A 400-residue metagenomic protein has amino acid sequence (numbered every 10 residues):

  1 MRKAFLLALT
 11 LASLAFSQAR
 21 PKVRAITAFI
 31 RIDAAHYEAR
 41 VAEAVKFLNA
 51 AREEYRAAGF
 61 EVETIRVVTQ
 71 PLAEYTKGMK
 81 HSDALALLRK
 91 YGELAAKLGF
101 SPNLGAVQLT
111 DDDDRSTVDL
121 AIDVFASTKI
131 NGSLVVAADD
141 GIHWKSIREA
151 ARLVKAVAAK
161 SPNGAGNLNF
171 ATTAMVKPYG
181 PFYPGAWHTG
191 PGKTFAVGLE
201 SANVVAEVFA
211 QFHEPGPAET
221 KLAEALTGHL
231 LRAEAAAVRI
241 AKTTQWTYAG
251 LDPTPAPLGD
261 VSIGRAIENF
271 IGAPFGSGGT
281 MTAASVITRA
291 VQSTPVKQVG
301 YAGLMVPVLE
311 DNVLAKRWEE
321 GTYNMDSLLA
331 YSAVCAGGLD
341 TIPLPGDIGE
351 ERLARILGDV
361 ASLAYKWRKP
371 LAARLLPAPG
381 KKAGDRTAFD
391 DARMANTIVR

Functional and structural regions predicted by a protein language model:
M1-A4: Positively charged n-region of N-terminal signal peptides that target proteins for export
A8-S17: Hydrophobic h-region of N-terminal signal peptides that target proteins for export in Gram-negative bacteria
Q18-R400: Anaerobic metallocofactor- and corrinoid-dependent redox/one-carbon enzyme cores, especially those from methanogenesis
